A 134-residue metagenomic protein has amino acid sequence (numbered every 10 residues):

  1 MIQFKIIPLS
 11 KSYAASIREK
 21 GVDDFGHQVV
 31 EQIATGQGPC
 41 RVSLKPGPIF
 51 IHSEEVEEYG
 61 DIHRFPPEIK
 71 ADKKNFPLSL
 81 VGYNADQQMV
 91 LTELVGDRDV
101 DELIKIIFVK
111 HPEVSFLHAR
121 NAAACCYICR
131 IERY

Functional and structural regions predicted by a protein language model:
M1-I17: Short, extreme N-terminal leader segments that mark the start of a protein/domain
F4-I6, I106, C129-I131: Hydrophobic transmembrane signal anchors and adjacent membrane-proximal interface regions, especially in viral
P8-S10, G96-D99: General structural signal for secondary-structure boundaries
L9, E54-V56, Y83-A85, A122 (+1 more regions): Generic structural motif
I17-E93, D97, L103-I106: Conserved mixed alpha/beta catalytic, RNA-binding, or beta-rich assembly cores of soluble enzyme, regulatory
D72, D101, A124-I128: Short, surface-exposed, charged/polar-biased interaction segments
K110-Y134: Short, compact, well-ordered microdomains
